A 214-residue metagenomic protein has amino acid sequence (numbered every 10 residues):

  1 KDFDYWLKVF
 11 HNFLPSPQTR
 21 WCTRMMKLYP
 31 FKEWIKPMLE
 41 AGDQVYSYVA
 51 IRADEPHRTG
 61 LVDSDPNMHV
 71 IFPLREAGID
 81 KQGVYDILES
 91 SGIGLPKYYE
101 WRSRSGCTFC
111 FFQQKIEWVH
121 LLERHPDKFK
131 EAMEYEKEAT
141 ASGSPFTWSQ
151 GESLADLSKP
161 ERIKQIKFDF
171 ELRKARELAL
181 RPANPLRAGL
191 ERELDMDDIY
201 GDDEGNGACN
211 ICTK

Functional and structural regions predicted by a protein language model:
K1-K214: Nucleotide-activated chemistry modules centered on ATP-dependent adenylation/adenylyltransferase
